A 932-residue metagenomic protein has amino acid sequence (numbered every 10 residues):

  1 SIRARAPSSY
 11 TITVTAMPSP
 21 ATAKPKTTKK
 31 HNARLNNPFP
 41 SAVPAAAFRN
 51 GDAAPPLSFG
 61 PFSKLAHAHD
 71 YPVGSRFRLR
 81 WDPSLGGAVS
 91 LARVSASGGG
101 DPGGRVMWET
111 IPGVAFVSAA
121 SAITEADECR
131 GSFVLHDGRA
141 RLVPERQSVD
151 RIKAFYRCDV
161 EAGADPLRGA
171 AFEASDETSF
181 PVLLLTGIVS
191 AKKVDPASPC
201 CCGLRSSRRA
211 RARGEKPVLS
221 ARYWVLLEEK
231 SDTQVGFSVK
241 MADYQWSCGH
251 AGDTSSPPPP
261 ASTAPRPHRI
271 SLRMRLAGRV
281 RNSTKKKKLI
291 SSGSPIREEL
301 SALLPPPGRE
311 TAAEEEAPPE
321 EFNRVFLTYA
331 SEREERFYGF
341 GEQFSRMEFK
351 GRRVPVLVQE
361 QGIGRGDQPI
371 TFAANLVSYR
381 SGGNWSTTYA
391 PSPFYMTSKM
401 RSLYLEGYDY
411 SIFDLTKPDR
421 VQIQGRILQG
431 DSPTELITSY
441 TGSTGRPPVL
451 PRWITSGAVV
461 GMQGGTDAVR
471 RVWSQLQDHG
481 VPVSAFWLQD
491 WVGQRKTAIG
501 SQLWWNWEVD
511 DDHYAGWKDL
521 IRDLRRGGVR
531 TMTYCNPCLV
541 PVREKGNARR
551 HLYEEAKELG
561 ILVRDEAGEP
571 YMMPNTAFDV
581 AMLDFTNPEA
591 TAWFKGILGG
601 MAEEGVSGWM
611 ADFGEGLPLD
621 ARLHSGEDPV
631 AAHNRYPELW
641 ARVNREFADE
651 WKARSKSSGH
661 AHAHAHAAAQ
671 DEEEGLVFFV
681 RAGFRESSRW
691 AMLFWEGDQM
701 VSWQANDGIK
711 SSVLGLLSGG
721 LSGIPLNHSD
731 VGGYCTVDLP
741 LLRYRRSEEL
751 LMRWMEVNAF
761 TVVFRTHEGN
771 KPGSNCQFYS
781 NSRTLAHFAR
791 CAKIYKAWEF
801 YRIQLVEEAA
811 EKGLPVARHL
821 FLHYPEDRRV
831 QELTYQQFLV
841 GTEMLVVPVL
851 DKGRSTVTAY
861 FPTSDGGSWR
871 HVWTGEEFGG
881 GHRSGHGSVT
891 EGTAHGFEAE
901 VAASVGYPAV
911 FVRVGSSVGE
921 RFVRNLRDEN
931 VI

Functional and structural regions predicted by a protein language model:
R3-A4, P40, A809: Histidine-centered catalytic/metal-binding microenvironments
R5-V14, S19, K24-P25, M107 (+7 more regions): Low-complexity intrinsically disordered segments
A6-Y10, H67, R76-F77, G87-V94: N-terminal-proximal low-complexity accessory segments that begin disordered and transition into the first
P7-P18, A33-P44, F48-H67, G104-L185: A low-complexity, Ser/Thr/Gly/Pro-enriched, surface-exposed linker/loop concept that marks segments flanking
K30, R34-N37, F48-G51, A68-V73 (+12 more regions): Catalytic-domain carbohydrate-binding cleft regions of carbohydrate-active enzymes
G86-A96, V114, A120-S121, G131-S132 (+1 more regions): Short polybasic amphipathic segments
G98, G103-W108, K287, R297: Residue-level signal for glycine
V912-I932: Accessory, solvent-exposed terminal regions and/or long lumenal/extracellular loops of proteins
